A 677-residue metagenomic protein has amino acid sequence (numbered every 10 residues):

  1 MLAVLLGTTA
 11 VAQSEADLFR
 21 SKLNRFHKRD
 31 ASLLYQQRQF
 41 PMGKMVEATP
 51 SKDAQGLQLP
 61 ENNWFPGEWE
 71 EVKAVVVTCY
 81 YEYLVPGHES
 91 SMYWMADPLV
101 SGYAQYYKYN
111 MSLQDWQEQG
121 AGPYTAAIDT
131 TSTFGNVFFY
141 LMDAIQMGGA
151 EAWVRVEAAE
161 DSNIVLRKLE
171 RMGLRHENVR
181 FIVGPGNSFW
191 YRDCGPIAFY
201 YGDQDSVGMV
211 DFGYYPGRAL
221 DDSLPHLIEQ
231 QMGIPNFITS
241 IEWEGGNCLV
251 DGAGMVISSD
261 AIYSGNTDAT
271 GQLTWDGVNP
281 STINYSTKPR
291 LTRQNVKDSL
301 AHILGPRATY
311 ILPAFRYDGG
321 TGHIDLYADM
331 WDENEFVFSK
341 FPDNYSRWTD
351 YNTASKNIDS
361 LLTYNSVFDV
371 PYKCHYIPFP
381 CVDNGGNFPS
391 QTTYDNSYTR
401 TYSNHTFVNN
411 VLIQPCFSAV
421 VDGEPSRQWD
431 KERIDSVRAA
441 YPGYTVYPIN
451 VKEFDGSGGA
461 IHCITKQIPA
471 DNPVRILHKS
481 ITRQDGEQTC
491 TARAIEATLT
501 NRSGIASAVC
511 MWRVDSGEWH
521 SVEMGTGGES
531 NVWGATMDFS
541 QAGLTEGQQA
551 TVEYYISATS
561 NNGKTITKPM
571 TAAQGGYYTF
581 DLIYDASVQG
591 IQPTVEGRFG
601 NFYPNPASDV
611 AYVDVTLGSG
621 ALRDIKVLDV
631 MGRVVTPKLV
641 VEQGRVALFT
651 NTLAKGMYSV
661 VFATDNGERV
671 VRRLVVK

Functional and structural regions predicted by a protein language model:
M1-G7: Bacterial N-terminal signal peptides
V11, Q592-Y603, A607-K677: C-terminal outer-membrane/trafficking sorting elements
Q13-R475: The feature marks the mature, well-folded catalytic cores of soluble enzymes
E70, G517-E518, K564, R633-V634 (+1 more regions): Residue-level signal for well-ordered, solvent-exposed loop/turn and beta-edge residues enriched in charged/polar side
M147, Q488-C490, S503, G528-S530 (+7 more regions): Surface-exposed coil/turn segments at beta-strand junctions on protein surfaces, enriched
G252, S457, D515, N561 (+3 more regions): Short, ordered coil/turn segments that flank beta-strands lining enzyme active or ligand-binding pockets
I468-V588: Glycan-association/targeting regions that enable binding to alpha-glucans and other polysaccharides
